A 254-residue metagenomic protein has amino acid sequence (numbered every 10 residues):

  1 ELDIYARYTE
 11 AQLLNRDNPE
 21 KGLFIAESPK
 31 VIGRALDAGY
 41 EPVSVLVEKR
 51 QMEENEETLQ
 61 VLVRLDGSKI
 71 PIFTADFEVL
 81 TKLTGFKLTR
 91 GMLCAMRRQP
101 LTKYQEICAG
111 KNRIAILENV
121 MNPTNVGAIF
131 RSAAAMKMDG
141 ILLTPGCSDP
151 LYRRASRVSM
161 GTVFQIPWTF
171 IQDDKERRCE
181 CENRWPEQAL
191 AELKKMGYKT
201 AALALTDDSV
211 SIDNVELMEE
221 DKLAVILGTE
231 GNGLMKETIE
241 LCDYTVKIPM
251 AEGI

Functional and structural regions predicted by a protein language model:
E1-Q60, C147-S148: Boundary-proximal intrinsically disordered activation/regulatory segments immediately upstream of a helical core
R50-M52, F77-V79, G146-S148, D173-K175 (+2 more regions): Short, acidic/turn-prone active-site loops that include or flank metal/cofactor- and phosphate-binding residues
N55-S68, T238: Short, aromatic/basic amphipathic alpha-helical patches
L62-R64, R90-M92, V158-T162, M218-D221: Short, hinge-like loop/turn segments at secondary-structure boundaries
R64-G67, F73-T74, E78, P100-D208: RNA substrate-binding interface of SAM-dependent RNA methyltransferases
M92-C94, S132-M136, P150-V163, K236-I254: Structured adenosyl-cofactor binding patch, chiefly the S-adenosyl-L-methionine
A201-G253: Active-site/ligand-binding-proximal alpha/beta "capping" segment
